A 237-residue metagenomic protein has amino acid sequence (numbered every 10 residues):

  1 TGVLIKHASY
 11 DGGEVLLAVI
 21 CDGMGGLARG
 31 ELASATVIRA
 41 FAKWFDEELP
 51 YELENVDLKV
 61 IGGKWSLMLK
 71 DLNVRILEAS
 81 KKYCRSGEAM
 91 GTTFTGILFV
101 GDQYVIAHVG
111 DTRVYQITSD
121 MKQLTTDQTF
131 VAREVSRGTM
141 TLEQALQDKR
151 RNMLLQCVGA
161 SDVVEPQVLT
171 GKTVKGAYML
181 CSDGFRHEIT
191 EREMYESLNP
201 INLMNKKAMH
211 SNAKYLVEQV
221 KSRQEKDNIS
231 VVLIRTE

Functional and structural regions predicted by a protein language model:
T1-E237: PP2C/PPM-type serine/threonine phosphatase catalytic domain
